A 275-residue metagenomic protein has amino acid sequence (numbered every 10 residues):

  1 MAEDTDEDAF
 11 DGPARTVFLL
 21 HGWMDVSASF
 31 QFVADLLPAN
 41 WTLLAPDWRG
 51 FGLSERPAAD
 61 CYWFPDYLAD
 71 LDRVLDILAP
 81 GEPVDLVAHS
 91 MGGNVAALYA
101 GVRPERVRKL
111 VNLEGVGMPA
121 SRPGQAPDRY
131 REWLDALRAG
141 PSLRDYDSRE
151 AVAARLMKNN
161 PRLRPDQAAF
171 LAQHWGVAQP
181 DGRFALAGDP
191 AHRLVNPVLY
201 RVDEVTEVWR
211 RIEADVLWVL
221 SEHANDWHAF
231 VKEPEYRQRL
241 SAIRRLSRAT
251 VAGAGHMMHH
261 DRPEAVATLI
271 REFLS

Functional and structural regions predicted by a protein language model:
M1-F18, P38-T42, A79-E82, G117 (+2 more regions): Alpha/beta-hydrolase fold catalytic core
D4-D6, F10-R56: Conserved HGGG/HGGXW glycine-rich cap/lid loop of the alpha/beta-hydrolase fold
L44-V87, M91, V251, T268: Active-site loop/oxyanion-hole signature of alpha/beta-hydrolase fold enzymes
E82-Q125: Conserved hydrolase catalytic core segment
L113-Y146: A catalytic-pocket lid/entrance helix-loop region that shapes and gates access to the active site across common
L143-L199, V231: Conserved alpha/beta-hydrolase catalytic His-Asp/Glu region
R211-A254: Conserved loop-alpha-helix segment in the C-terminal half of the alpha/beta-hydrolase fold that carries the catalytic
V251-P263: Catalytic histidine-centered segment of alpha/beta-hydrolase-like enzymes
